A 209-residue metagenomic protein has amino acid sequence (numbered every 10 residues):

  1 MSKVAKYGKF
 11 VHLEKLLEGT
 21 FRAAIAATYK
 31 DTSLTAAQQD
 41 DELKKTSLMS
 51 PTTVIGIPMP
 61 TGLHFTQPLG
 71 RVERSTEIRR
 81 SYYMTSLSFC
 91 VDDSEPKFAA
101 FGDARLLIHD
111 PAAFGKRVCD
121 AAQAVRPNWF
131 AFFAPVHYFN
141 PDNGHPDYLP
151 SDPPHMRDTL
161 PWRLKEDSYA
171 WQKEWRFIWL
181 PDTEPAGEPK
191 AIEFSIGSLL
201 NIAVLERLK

Functional and structural regions predicted by a protein language model:
M1-K209: NAD-dependent ADP-ribosyltransferases
